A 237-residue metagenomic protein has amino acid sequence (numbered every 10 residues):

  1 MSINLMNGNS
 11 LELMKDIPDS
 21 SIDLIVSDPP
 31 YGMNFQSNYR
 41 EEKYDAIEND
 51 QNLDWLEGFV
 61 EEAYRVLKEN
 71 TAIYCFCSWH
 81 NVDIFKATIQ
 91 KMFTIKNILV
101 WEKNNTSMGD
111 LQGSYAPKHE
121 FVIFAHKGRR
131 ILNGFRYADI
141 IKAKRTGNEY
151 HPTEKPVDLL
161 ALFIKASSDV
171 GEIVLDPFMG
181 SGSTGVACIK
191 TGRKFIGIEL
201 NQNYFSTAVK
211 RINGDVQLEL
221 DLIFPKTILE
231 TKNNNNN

Functional and structural regions predicted by a protein language model:
M1-S206, N236-N237: Core catalytic lobe of class I
N97, V209-K210, L229-T231: Short, intrinsically disordered/low-complexity patches at protein termini and at juxtamembrane boundaries
V209-I223: Short, conserved SAM-binding/catalytic segment of Class I S-adenosyl-L-methionine-dependent methyltransferases
E219-N237: Acidic, low-complexity intrinsically disordered tails
